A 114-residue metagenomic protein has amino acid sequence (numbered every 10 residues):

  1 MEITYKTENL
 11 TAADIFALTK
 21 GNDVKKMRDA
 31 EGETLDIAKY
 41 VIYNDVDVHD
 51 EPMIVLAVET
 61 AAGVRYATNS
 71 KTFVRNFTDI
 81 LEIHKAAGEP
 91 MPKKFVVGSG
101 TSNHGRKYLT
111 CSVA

Functional and structural regions predicted by a protein language model:
M1-A61, H104, S112-A114: OB-fold ssDNA-binding interfaces and closely related basic DNA-contact patches used across DNA replication/repair
G21, S70-K71: Short, structured coil/loop segments at alpha-helix boundaries
V55, P92-K94, Y108: Beta-strand-rich binding-surface signature of beta-sandwich/beta-barrel folds used to engage anionic ligands
V64-N69: A short macromolecule-binding patch
K71-T72, V113: A short beta-strand motif that forms part of the nucleic acid-binding face of small beta-barrel RNA-binding folds
F73-V74, S102: A short acidic, glycine/proline-enriched capping/turn motif at secondary-structure boundaries, especially helix N-cap
R75-V96: Short nucleic-acid-contacting surface segments enriched for D/E, G, S/T with interspersed K/R
A87, V96-A114: Short, charged beta-turn/beta-strand-edge "cap" motif at the junction between a beta-strand and an adjacent loop
